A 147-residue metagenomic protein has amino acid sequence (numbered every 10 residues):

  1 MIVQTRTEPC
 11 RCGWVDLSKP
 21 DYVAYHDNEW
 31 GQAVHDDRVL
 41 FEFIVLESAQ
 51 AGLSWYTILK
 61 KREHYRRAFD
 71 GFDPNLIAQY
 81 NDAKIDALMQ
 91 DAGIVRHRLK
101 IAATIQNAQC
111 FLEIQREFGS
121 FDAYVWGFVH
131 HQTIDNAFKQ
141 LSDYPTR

Functional and structural regions predicted by a protein language model:
M1-R147: HhH-family (HhH-GPD) DNA N-glycosylase catalytic core used in base-excision repair
